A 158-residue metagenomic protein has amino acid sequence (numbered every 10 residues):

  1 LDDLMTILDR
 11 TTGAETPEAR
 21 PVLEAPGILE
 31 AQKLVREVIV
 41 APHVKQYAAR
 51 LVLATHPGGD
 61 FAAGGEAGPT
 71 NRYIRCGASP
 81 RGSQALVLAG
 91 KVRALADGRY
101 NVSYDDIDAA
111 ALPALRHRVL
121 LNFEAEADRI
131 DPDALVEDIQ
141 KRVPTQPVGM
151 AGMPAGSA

Functional and structural regions predicted by a protein language model:
L1-P69, A96-Y100, Y104, A125-A127 (+1 more regions): Conserved C-terminal "switch" segment of AAA+ ATPases
D60-A158: C-terminal engagement/docking regions of AAA+ P-loop ATPases
